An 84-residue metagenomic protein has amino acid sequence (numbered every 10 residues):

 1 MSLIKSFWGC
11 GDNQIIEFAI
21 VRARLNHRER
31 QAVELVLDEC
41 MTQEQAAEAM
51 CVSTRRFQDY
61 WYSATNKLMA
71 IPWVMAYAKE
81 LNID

Functional and structural regions predicted by a protein language model:
M1-S6: General nucleic-acid-binding
F7-R22: Short, Lys/Arg-enriched N-terminal segment that forms or immediately precedes the first helix of a structured domain
I20-V21, L37, E48: Residues marking the start of alpha-helices
R22-R30: Short helix-coil-helix linker/hinge
E34-M41: Short helix-capping/turn signature of helix-turn-helix
E44-Q45: Residues within the helices of the helix-turn-helix
M50-V74: DNA-recognition helix of helix-turn-helix
W73-D84: Short, basic, alpha-helical segments at the C-terminal edge of helix-turn-helix-like DNA-binding modules
